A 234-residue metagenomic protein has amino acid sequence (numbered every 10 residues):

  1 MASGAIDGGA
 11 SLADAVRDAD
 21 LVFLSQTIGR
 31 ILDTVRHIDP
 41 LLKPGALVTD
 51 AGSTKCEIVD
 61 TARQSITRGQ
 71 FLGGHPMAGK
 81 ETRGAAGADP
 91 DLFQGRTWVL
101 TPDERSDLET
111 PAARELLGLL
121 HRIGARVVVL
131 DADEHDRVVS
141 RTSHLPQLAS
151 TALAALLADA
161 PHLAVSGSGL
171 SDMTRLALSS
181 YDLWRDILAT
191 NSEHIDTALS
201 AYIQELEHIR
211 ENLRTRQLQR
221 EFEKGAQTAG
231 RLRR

Functional and structural regions predicted by a protein language model:
M1-G8, L12: NAD(P)-binding Rossmann-fold cofactor-contacting core
I6, A19, G45, G95-R96 (+1 more regions): Short, well-ordered alpha-helix to beta-strand connector turns
G9, F71, V127-V128: Generic structural signal for residues in well-ordered beta-strands
L12-T49: Rossmann-like NAD(P)-binding element
Q26-I28, G52-S53, P76, D103 (+1 more regions): Short glycine-/small-residue-rich Rossmann-like dinucleotide-binding loops
T34-A88: Rossmann-like NAD(P)(H) cofactor-binding subdomain of soluble oxidoreductases
P90-L178: Internal alpha-helical scaffold of NAD(P)-dependent oxidoreductase catalytic cores
P161-A229: Interdomain hinge/lid region at the active-site interface of Rossmann-like NAD(P)-dependent oxidoreductases
